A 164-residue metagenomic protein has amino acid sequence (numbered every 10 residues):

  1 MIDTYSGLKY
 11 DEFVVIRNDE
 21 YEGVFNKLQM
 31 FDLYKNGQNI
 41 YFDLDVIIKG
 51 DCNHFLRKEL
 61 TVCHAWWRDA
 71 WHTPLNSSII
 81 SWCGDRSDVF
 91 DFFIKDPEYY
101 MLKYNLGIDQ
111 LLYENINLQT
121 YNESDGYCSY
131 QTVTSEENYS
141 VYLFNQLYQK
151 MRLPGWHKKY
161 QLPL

Functional and structural regions predicted by a protein language model:
M1-Q29, Q146: Glycine/proline-rich, flexible active-site/cofactor-binding loop segments that harbor closely spaced acidic
M1-Y5, Q38-D43, L60-H64, T120-N122 (+1 more regions): Short, hydrophobic beta-strand segments that form beta-sheet elements in well-ordered domains
Y5-S6, R17-E20, W67-R68, R86 (+1 more regions): Residue-level detector of flexible, active-site-proximal loop/helix-junction positions within diverse enzyme catalytic
K9-D11, I48, W71, W82-L164: A glycosyltransferase accessory/donor-loop signature
V15-I16, G23-P74, W82: GT-A fold catalytic core of metal-dependent nucleotide-sugar glycosyltransferases, centered on the diacidic
K27, F42, L75-S78, I108 (+1 more regions): Residues that flank catalytic or metal-binding motifs in active/ligand-binding sites
K27-M30, I79, G126-S129: Residue-level preference for alpha-helix termini and adjacent loops
